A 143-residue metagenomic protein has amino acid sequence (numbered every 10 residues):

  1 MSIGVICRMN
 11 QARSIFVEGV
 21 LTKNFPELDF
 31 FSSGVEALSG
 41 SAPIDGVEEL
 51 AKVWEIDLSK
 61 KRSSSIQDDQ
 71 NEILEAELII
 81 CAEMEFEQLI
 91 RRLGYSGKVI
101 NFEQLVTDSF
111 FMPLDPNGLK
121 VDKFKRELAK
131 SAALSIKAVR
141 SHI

Functional and structural regions predicted by a protein language model:
M1-E75, H142-I143: Conserved active-site segments centered on acidic
S39-S41, F86-L89: Short, charged/polar "capping" segments at the starts of alpha-helices and the immediately preceding loops
D45, N71-L74, M84, D122 (+1 more regions): Generic alpha-helical secondary structure signal
V47, E77-L78, P116-N117: Alpha-helix boundary/capping detector
I80-A82: Short beta-strand scaffold positions
E87-I143: Phosphate-binding/catalytic loops
